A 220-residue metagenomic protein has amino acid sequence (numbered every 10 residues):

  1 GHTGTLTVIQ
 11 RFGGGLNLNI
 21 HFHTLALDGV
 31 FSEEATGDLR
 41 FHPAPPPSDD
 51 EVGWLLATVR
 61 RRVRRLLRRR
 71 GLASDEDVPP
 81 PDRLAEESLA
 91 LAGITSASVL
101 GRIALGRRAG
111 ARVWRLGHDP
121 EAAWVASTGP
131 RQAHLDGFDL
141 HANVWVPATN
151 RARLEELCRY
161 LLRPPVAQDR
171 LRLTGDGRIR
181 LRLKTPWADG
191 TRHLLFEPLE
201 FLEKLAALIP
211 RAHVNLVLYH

Functional and structural regions predicted by a protein language model:
G1-H220: Beta->alpha loop/short-helix hinge microenvironment recognizer with preference for catalytic Tyr/His contexts
